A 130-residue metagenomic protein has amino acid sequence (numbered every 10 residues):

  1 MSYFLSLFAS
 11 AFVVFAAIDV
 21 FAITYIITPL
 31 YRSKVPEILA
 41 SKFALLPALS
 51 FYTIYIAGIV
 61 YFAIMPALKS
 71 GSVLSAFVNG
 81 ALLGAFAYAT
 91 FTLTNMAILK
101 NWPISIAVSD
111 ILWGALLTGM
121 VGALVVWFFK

Functional and structural regions predicted by a protein language model:
M1-K130: Juxtamembrane/disordered regions of integral membrane proteins
